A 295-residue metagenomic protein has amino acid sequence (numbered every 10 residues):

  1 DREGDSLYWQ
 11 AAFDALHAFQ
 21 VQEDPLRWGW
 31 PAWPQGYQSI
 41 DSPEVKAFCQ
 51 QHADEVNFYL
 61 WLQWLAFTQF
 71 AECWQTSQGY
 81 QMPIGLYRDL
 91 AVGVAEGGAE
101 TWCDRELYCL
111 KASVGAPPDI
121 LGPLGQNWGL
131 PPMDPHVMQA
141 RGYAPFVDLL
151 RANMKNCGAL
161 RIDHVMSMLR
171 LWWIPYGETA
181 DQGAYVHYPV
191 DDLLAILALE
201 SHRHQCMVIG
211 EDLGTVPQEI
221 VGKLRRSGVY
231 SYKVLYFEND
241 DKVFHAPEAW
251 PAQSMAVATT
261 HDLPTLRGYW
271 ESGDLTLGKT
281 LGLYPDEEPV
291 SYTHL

Functional and structural regions predicted by a protein language model:
D1-I84, L90-V137, M166-S167: Active-site-proximal, well-structured secondary-structure segments within enzyme catalytic domains
F67, A71, A144-R151, A195: Amphipathic, non-transmembrane alpha-helical secondary structure
W74, G93, G97-I120, I174-G282: Active-site-proximal helices and loops of the catalytic beta/alpha 8
T76, F146-N156, L160: An active-site-proximal structural segment forming one wall of the substrate-binding cleft that immediately precedes
Y87, R161, I209-G210: Generic enzyme active-site microenvironment
R141-G142, H187: Chitinase-like catalytic core of GlcNAc-active glycosidases
A159-M168: Active-site groove signature of glycoside hydrolases
T293-H294: Conserved small/polar residues in nucleotide/adenosyl-binding loops
